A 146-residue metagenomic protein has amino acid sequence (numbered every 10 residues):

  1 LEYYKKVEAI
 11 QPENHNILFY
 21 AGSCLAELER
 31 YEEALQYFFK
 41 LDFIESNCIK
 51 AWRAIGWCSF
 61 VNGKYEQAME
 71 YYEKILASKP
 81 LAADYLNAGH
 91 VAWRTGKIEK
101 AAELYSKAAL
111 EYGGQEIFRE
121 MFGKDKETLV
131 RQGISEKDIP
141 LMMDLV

Functional and structural regions predicted by a protein language model:
K6-A9, F39-F43, E73-A77, A109-L110: Conserved structural position within tetratricopeptide repeats
E27, V61, R94-T95, T128: Register position in tetratricopeptide repeats
A77-P80, H90-I117, M143-D144: TPR/TPR-like (Sel1-like) alpha-helical repeat modules
Y112-V146: Terminal, low-structured helical/coil segments at or just beyond the last alpha-helical repeat
